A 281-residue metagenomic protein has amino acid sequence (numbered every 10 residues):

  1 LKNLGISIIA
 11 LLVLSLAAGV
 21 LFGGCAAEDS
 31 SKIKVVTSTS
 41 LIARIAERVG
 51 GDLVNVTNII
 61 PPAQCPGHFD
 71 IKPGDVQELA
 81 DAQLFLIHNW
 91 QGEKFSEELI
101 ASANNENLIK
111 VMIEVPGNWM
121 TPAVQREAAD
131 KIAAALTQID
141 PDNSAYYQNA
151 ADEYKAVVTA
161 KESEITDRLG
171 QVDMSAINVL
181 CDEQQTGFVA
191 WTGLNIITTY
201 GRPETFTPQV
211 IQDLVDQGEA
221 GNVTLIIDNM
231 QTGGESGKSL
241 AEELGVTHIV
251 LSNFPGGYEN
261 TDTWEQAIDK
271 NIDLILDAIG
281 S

Functional and structural regions predicted by a protein language model:
L1-A27: Secretory targeting signatures
G19-S281: Extracytoplasmic metal-acquisition and chelation regions
